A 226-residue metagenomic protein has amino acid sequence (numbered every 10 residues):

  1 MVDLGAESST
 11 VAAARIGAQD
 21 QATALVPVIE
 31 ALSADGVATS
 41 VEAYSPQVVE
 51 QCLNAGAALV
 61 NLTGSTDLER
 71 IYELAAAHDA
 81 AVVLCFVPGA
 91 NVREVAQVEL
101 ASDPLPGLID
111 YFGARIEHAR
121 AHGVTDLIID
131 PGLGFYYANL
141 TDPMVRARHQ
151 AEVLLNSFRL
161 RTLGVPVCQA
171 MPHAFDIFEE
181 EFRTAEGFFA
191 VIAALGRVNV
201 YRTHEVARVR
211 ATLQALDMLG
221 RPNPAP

Functional and structural regions predicted by a protein language model:
M1-G5, A193: Catalytic domains of carbohydrate-active enzymes, especially glycoside hydrolases
S9-E30, P46, L59-G113, E117 (+2 more regions): Active-site-adjacent loop and "lid" segments of alpha/beta metabolic enzymes
D20, G36-V37: Contiguous, function-dense segments enriched for cysteine-driven chemistry and partner/ligand-binding capacity
V37-T39, Y44, G64: Glycine/small-residue-rich loop that forms an oxyanion/phosphate-binding "nest" at active or ligand-binding sites
